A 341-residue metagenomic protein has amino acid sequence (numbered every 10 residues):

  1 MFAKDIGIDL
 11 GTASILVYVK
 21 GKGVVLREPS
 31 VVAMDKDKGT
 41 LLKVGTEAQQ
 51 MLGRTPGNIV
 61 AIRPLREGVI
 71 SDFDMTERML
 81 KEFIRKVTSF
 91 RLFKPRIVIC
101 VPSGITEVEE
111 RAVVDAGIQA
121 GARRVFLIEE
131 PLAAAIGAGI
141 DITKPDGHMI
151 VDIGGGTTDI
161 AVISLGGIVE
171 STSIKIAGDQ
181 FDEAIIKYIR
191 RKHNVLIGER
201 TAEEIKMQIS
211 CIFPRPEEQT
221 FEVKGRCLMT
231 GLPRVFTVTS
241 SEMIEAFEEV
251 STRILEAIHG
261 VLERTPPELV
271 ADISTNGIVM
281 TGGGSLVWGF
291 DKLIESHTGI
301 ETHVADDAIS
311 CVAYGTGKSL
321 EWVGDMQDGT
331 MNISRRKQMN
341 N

Functional and structural regions predicted by a protein language model:
M1-I153, A161-I278, S285-N341: Nucleotide/phosphate-binding catalytic cleft detector across ATP-hydrolyzing and phosphate-transferring enzymes
